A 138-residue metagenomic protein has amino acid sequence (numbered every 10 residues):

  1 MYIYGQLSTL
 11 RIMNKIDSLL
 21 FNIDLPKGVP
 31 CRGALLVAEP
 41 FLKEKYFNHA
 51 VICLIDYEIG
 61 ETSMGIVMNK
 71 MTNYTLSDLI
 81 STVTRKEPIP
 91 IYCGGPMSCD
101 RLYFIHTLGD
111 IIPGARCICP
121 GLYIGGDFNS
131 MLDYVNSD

Functional and structural regions predicted by a protein language model:
Y2-T9: Short, positively charged and aromatic/hydrophobic N-terminal segments
N14-D138: A short aromatic-anchored loop/beta-hairpin motif
